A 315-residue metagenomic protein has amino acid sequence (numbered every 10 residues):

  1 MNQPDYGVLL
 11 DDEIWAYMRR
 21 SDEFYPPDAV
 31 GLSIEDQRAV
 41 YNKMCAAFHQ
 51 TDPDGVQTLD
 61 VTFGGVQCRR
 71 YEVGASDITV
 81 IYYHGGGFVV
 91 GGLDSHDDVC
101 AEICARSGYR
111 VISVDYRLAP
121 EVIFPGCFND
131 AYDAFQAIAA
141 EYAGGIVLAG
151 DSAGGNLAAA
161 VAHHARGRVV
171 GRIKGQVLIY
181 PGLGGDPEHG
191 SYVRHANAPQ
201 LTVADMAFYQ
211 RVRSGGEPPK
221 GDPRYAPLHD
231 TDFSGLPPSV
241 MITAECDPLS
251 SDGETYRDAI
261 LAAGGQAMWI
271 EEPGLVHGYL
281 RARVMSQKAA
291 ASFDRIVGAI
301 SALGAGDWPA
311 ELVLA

Functional and structural regions predicted by a protein language model:
M1-Y71, P219, A305-A315: A glycine/proline-hinged amphipathic helix-loop "lid/cap" segment that gates access to hydrophobic ligand pockets
G65-I78, L228-F233: Short beta-strand-to-loop junctions in surface cap/lid or active-site-entrance loops
D77-G86: Short beta-strand element of the alpha/beta-hydrolase
G87, Y116-I123, L183, V276: Alpha/beta-hydrolase active-site loop signature
G92-L93, V99, I112-G145, R283-A289: Catalytic nucleophile-loop/oxyanion-hole region of alpha/beta-hydrolase and closely related hydrolase-like folds
E102-Y109: A short, Lys/Arg-enriched amphipathic alpha-helix followed by its capping loop at the start of a domain
G150, G154, A158: Gly/Ala-rich beta-loop-alpha elbow adjacent to hydrolase catalytic centers
A159-A315: Alpha/beta hydrolase fold serine-hydrolase catalytic domain that processes acyl esters and thioesters
